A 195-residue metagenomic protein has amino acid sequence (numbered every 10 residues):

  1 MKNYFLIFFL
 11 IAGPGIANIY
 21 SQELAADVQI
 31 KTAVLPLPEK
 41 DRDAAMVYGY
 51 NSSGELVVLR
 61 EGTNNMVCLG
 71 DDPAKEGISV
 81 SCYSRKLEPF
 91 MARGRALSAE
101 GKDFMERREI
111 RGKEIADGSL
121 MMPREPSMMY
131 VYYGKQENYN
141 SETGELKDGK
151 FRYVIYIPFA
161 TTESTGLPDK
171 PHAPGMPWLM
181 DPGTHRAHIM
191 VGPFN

Functional and structural regions predicted by a protein language model:
N3-Y4, I19: N-terminal cationic leader/targeting segments used for protein routing and processing
Y4-G13: Sec-dependent N-terminal signal peptides
G13-Y20: C-terminal segment of classical bacterial N-terminal signal peptides
Q22-N195: Primary mode marks residue(s) on the alpha4-beta5-alpha5 output face of response regulator receiver
